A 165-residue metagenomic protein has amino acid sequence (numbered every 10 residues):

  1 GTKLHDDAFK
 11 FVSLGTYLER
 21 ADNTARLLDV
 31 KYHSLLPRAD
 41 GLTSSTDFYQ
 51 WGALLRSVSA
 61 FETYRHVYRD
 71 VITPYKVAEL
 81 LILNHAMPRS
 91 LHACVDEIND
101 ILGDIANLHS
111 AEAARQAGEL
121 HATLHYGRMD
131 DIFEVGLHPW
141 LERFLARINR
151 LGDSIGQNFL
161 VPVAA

Functional and structural regions predicted by a protein language model:
G1-A165: Alpha-helical transmembrane segments and their helix-helix packing motifs
